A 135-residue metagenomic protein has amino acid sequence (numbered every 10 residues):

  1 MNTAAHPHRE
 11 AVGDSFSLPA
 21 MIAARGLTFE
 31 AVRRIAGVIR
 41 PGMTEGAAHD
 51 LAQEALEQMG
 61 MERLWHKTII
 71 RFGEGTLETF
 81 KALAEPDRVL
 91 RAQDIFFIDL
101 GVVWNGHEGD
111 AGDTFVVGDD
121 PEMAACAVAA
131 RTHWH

Functional and structural regions predicted by a protein language model:
M1-H135: Active-site neighborhoods and metal-handling regions in enzymes and metal-associated proteins
